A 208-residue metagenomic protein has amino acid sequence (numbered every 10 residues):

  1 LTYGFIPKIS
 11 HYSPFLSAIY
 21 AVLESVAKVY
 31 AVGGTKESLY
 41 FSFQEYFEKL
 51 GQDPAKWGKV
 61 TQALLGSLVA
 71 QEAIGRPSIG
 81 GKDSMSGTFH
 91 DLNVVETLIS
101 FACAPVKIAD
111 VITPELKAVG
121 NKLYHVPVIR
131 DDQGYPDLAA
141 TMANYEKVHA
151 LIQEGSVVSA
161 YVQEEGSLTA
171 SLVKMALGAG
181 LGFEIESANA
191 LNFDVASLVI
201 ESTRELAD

Functional and structural regions predicted by a protein language model:
L1-D137, L191: Glycine-rich phosphate/pyrophosphate-binding loop regions near the starts of catalytic domains
S17-A21, N144, L168: Catalytic-loop motifs flanking and including active-site residues across diverse enzymes
K56, V60-I74, I79, D83-E96 (+2 more regions): Glycine-/charge-enriched secondary-structure boundary and capping motifs
D131-A150: Short, compositionally biased
